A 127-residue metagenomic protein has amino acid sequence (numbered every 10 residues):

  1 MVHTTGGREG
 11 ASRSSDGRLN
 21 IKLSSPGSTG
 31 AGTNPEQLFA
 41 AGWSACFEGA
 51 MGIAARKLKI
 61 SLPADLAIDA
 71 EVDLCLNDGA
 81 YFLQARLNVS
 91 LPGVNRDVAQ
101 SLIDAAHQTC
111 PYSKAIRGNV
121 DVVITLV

Functional and structural regions predicted by a protein language model:
M1-A41, E48-V127: Extended beta-strand/beta-hairpin segments
